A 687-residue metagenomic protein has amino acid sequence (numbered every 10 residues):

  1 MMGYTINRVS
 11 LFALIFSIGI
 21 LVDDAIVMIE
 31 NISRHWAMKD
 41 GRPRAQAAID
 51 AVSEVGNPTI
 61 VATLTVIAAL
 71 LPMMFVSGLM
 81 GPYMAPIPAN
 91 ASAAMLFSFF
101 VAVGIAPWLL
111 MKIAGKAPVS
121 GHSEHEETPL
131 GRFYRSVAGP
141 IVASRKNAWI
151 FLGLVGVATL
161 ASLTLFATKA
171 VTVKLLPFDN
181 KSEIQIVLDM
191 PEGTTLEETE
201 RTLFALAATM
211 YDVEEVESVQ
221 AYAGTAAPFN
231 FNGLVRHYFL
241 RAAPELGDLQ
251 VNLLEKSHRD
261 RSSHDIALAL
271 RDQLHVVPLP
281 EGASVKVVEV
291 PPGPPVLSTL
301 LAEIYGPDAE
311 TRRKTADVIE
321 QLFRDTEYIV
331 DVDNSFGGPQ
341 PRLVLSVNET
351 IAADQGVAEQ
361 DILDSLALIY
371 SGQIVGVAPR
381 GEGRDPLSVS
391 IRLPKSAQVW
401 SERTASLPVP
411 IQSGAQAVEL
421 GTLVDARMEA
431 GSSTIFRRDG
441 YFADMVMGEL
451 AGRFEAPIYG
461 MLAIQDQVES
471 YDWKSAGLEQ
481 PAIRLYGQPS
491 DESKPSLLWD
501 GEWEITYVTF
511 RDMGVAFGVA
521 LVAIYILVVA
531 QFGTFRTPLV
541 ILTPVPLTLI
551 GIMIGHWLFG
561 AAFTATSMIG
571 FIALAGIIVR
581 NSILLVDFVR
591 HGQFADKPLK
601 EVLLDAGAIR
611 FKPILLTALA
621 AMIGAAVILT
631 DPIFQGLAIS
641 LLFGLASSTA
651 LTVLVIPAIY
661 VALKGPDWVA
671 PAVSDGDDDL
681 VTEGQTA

Functional and structural regions predicted by a protein language model:
M2-I6, M73-M80, A114-K116, F166-V171 (+4 more regions): Short helix-capping/hinge motifs at transmembrane helix termini and TM-loop junctions
N7, S17-I32, G56-F75, P82-S123 (+5 more regions): Transmembrane alpha-helices and their membrane-interface boundaries in multi-pass membrane transporters and channels
A25, A48, M80-Y83, I87 (+7 more regions): Hydrophobic alpha-helical segments of integral membrane proteins, encompassing both true transmembrane helices
I29, H35-V61, G131, Q593-I614: Helix-loop junctions and hydrophobic alpha-helical segments within the transmembrane domains of large membrane
V55, H122-K174, A302, Q321 (+1 more regions): Signature of alpha-helical transmembrane segments and their immediate interfacial
M74-Y83, V155-E192, L234-R236, T299 (+1 more regions): Transmembrane helices with small-residue packing motifs
E198-P295, T350-S371, P379: Solvent-exposed, membrane-proximal periplasmic/extracellular interface segments of envelope transport and secretion
Q273-D667: C-terminal transmembrane helical bundles of large multi-pass transporters and their helix-start/helix-kink determinants
